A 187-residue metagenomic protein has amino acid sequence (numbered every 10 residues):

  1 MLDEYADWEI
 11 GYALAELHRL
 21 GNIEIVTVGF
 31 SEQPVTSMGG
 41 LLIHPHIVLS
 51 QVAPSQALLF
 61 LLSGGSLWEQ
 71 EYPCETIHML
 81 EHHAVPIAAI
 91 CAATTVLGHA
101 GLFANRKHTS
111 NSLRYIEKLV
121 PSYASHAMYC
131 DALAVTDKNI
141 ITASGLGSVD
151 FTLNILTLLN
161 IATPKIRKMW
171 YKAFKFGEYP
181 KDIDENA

Functional and structural regions predicted by a protein language model:
E4-A6, G11-A15, R19-S31, P45-A88 (+1 more regions): Active-site-adjacent pocket-lining segments in enzyme domains
P34: Lipid deacylating catalytic domains
S37: Acidic surface patches and DE-rich sequence motifs
